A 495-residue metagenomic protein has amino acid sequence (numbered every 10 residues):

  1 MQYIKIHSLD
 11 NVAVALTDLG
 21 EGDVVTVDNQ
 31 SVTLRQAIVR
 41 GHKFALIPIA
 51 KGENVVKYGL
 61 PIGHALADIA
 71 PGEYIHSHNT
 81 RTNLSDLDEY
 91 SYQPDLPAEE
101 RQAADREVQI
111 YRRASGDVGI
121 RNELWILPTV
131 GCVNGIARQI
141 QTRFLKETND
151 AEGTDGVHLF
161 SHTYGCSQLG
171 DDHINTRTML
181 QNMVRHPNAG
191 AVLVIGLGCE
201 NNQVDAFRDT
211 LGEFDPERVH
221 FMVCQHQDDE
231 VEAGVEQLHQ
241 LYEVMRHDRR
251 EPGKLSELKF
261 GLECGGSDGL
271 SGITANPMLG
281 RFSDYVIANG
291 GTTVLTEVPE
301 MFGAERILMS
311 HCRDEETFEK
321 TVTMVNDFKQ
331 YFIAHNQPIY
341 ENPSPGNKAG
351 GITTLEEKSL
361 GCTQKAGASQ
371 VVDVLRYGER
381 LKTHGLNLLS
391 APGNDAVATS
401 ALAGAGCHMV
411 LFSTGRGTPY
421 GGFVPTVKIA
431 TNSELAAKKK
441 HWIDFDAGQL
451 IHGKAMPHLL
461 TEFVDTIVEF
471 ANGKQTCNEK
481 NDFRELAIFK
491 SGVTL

Functional and structural regions predicted by a protein language model:
M1-M409, R416-L495: Metallocofactor- and cofactor-centric catalytic cores in central/energy metabolism, strongly enriched
